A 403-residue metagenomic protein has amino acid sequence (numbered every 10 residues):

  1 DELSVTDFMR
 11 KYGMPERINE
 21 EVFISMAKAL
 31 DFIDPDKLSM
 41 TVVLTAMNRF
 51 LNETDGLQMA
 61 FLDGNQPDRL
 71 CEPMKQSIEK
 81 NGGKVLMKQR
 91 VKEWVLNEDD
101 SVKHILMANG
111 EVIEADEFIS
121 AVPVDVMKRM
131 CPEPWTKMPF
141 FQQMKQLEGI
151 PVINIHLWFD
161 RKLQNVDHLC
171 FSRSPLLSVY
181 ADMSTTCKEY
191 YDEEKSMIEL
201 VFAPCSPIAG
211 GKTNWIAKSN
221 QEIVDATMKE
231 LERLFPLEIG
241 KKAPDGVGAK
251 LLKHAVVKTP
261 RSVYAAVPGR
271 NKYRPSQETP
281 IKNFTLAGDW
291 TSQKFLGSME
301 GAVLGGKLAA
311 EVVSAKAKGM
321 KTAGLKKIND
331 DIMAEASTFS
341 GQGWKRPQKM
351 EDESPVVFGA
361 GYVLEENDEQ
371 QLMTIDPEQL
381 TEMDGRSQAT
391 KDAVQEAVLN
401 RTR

Functional and structural regions predicted by a protein language model:
D1-K103, A108: Active-site/ligand-binding neighborhood in enzyme catalytic cores
D63-Q66, E72-Q76, R90-L96, S101 (+6 more regions): Residues forming the flavin
M87, E238-K258: A short coil-to-beta-strand element that immediately follows conserved catalytic motifs
Q89-G211, S219-F235, A255, E351: Mid-domain catalytic core of redox enzymes that form a hydrophobic substrate pocket/lid adjacent to a catalytic redox
K188-D192, V257-L286, W290-S292: FAD-binding beta-loop-beta segment adjacent to the flavin cofactor pocket
T291-V313, A317: A conserved FAD-binding loop/helix module that cradles the flavin
S314-K391: Active-site-proximal substrate-binding core of FAD-dependent oxidoreductases
N400-R403: N-terminal mitochondrial targeting presequence
